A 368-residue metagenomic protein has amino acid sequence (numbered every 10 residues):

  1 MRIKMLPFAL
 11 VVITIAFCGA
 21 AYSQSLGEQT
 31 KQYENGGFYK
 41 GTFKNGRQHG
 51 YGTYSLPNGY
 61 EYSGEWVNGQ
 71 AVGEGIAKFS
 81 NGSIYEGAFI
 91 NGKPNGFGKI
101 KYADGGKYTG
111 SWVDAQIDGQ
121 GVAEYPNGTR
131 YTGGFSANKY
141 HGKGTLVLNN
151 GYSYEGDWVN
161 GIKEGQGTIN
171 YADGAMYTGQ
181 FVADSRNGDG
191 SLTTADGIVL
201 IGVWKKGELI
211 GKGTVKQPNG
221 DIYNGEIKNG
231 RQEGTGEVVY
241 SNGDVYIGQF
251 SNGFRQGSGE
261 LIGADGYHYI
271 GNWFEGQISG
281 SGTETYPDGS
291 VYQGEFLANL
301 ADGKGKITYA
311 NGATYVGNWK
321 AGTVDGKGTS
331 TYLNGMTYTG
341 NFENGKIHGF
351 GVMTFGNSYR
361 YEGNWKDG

Functional and structural regions predicted by a protein language model:
M1-A9: Bacterial N-terminal signal peptides that target proteins for export
A9-F17: Bacterial N-terminal signal peptides
C18-S23, G27: Boundary at the C-terminal end of the N-terminal hydrophobic targeting segment
T30-K40: An edge-strand/N-cap motif at the start of beta-rich repeat modules
F38-H49, E61-V72, I84-N95, K107-D118 (+11 more regions): Conserved anchor residues at repeat-unit boundaries in beta-strand-based tandem repeats, strongest for the MORN repeat
T53, I76, K99, V122 (+10 more regions): Extracellular beta-strand solenoid repeats
